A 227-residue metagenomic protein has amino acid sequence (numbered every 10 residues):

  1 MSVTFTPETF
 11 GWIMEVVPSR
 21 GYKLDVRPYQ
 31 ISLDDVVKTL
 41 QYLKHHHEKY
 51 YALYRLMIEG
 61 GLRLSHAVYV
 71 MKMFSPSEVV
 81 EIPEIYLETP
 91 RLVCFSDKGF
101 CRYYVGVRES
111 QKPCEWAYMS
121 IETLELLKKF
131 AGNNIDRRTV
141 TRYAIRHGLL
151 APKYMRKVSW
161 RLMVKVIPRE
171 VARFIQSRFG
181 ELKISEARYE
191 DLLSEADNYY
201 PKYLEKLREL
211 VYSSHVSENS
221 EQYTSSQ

Functional and structural regions predicted by a protein language model:
M1-V17, G61-S65: N-terminal DNA-binding recognition helix of tyrosine site-specific recombinases/integrases
V17-K38, K98-G99, S110-E122, G132-I135: DNA breakage-rejoining catalytic core of tyrosine-based enzymes
L33-L64, R156: Basic, Lys/Arg- and aromatic-enriched nucleic-acid-binding interface segment
L53-Y54, S65-V70, A172: Alpha-helix N-cap/helix-start motif at helix boundaries, enriched for small hydrophobics
Y69-I121: Conserved tyrosine-mediated DNA breakage-rejoining catalytic core shared by Y-recombinases
N133-K183: Short, basic (Lys/Arg/His-rich) helix/loop patches that form interaction surfaces in the mid-to-C-terminal regions
Q176-Y223: Catalytic-site neighborhood detector that most strongly recognizes the C-terminal catalytic loop/helix of tyrosine
